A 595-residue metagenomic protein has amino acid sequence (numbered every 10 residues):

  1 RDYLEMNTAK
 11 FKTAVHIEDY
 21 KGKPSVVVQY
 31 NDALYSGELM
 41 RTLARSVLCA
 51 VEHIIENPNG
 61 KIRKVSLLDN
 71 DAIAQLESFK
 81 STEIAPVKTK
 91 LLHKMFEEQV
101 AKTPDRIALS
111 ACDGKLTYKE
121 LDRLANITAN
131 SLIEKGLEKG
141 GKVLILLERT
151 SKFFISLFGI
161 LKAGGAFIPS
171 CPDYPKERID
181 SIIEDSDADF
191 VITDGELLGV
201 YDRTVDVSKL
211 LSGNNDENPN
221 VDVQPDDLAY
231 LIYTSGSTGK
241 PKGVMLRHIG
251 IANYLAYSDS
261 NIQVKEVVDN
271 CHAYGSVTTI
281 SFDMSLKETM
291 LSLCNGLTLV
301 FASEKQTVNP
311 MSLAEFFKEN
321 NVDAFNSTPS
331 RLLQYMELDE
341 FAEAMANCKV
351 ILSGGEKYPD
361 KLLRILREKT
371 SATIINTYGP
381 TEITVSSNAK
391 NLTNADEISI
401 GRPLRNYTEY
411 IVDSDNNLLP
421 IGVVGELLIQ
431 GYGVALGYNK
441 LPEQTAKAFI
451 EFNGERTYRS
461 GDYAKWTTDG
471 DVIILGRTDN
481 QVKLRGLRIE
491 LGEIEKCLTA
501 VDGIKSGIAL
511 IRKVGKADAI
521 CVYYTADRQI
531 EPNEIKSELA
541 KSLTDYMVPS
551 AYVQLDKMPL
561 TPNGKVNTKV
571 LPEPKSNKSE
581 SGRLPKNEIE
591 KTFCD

Functional and structural regions predicted by a protein language model:
R1-F11, I17, K21, D32-S36 (+13 more regions): His-Asp-centered acyl/peptidyl-transfer active-site segments
D2-S25, R41-C49, E56-L231, L246-R247 (+6 more regions): AMP-binding/adenylate-forming domain of the ANL superfamily
A14-E18, P24-Q29, T298-V300, L428 (+1 more regions): Short hydrophobic beta-strand segments that form the core of ligand-binding sensory/regulatory domains
D19, Y30-D32, L147, I511 (+1 more regions): Short beta-strand segments enriched in hydrophobic/aromatic residues within well-folded beta-rich domains
S25, G37, R45, K176-R178 (+5 more regions): AMP-dependent adenylate-forming
V28-N31, S110-D113, L352-G354, R485 (+1 more regions): Glycine-rich Rossmann NAD(P)(H)-binding loop
L144-L146, F190-I192, A324-N326, L352 (+1 more regions): Structural motif
K152-F158, G165-E184, N215-I421, E426-A435 (+3 more regions): Motif- and composition-driven signal specific to adenylation
